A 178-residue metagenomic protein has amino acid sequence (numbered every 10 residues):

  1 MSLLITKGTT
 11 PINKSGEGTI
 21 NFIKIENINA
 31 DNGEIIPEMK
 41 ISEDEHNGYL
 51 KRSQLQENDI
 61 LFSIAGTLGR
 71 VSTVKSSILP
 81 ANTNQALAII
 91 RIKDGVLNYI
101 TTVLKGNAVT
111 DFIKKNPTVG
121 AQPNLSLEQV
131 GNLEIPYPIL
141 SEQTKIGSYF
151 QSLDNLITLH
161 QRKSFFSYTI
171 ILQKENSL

Functional and structural regions predicted by a protein language model:
M1-L178: Feature detects amphipathic, helix-rich regulatory segments
